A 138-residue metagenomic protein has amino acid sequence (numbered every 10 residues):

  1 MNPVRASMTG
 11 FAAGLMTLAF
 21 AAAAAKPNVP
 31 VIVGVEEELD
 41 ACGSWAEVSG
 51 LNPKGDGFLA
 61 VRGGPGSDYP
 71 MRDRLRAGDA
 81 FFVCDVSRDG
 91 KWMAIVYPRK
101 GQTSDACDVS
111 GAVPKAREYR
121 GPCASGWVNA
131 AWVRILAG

Functional and structural regions predicted by a protein language model:
M1-F11: Bacterial N-terminal signal peptides that target proteins for export
G10-A19: Bacterial N-terminal signal peptides
F20-A24: Sec/Tat signal peptide C-region and signal peptidase I cleavage site
A25-A46, F82, V96-G138: Boundary regions of SH3-family modules and the immediately adjacent low-complexity/disordered segments in eukaryotic
V48-V61: Short, basic/aromatic beta-hairpin or loop at an interaction surface
G63-A77: SH3/SH3-like (including bacterial SH3b) beta-barrel domains that bind proline-rich motifs or cell-wall ligands
G90-A94: Short aromatic-glycine-enriched beta-strand elements
